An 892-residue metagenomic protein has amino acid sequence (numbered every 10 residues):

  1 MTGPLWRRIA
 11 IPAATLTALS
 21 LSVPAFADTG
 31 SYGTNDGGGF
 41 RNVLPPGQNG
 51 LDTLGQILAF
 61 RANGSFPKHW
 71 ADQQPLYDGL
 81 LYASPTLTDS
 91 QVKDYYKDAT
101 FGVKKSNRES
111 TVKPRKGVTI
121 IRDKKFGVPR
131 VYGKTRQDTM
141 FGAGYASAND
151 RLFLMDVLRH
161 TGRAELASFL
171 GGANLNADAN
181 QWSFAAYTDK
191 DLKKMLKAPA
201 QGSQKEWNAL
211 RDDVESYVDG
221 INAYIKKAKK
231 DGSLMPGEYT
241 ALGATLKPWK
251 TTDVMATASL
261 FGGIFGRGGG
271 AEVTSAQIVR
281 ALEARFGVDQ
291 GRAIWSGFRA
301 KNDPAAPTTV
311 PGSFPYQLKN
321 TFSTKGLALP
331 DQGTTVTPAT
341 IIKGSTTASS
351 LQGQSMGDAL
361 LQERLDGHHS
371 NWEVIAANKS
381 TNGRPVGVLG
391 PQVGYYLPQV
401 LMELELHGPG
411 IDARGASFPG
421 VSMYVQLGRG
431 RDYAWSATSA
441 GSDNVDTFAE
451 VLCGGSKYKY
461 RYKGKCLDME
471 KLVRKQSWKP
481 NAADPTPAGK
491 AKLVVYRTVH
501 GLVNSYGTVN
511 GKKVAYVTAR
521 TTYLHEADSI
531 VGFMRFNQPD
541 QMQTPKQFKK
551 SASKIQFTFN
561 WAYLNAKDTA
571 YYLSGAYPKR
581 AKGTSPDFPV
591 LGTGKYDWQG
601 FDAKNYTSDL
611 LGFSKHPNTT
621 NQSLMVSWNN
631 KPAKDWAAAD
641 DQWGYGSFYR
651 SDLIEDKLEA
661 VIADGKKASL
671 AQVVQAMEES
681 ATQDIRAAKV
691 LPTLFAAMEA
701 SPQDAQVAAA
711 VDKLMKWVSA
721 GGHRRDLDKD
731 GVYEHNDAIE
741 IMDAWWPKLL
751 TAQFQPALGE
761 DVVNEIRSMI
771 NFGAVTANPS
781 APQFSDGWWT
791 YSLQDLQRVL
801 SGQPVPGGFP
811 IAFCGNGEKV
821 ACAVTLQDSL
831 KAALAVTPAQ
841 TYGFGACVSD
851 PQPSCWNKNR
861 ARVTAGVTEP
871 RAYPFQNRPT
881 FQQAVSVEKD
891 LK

Functional and structural regions predicted by a protein language model:
M1-A27: Secretory targeting and sorting signals
D28-L691, Q703, K716-K892: C-terminal/peripheral segments of proteins
L691-P702, A708-A709, K713-K716: Large, well-folded core regions of big proteins
